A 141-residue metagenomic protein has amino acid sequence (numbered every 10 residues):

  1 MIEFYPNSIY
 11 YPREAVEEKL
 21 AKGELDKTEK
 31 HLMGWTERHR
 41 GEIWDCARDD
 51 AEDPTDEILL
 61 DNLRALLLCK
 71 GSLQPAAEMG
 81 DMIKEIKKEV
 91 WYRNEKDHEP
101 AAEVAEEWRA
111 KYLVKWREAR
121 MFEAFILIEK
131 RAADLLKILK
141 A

Functional and structural regions predicted by a protein language model:
I2-A141: Polar low-complexity intrinsically disordered regions
